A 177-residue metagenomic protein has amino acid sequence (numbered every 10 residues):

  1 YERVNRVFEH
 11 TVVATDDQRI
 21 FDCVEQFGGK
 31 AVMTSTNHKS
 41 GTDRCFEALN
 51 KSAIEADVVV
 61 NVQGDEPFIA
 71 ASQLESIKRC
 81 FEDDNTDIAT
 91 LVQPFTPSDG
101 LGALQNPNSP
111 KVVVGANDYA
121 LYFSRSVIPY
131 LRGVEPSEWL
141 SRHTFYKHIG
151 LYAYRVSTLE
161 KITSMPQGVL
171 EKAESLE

Functional and structural regions predicted by a protein language model:
Y1-V12: N-terminal glycine-rich phosphate-binding loop and ensuing alpha1 helix
F8, I54-A56, D83-I88: Short, high-confidence coil segments that cap the C-terminus of an alpha-helix and link into the following beta-strand
V12, Q18-S76: Short phosphate-binding loop-to-helix
T15-D16, I69, Y154, A173: A conserved hydrophobic position in a structured secondary element of the catalytic/binding core that shapes
A70-M165: Conserved core of the sugar-phosphate nucleotidyltransferase
L159, G168-E174: Glycine/small-residue-rich hydrophobic helix-like segments
E177: Short active-site alpha-helical segment characteristic of glycosyltransferases and processive polysaccharide synthases
